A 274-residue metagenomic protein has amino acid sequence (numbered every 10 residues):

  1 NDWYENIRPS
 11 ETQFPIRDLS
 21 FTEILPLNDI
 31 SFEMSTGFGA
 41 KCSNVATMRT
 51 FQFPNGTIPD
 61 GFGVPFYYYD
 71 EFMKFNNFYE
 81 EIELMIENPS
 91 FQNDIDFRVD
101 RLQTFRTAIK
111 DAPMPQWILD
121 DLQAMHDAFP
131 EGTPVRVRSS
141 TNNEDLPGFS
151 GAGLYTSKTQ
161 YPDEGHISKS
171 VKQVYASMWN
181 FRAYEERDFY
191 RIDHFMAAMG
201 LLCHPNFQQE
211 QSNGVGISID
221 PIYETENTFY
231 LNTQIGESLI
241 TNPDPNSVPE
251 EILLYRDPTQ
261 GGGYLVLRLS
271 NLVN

Functional and structural regions predicted by a protein language model:
N1-L202, Q211: N-terminal beta-alpha lobe that positions the nucleotide/phosphoryl donor in ATP/NTP-coupled carboxylate activation
R138, Y223, L239: N-terminal nucleophile
T141, P205-F207, P221, I235: Short, flexible loop/turn elements at secondary-structure junctions
A198, E226-T228: Active-site lining segments that contact anionic ligands and/or coordinate catalytic metals
S212-P221: Low-complexity, Lys/Gly-biased intrinsically disordered segments
T228-N274: Conserved catalytic alpha/beta cores of large enzymes that bind or transform nucleotide phosphates and polynucleotides
